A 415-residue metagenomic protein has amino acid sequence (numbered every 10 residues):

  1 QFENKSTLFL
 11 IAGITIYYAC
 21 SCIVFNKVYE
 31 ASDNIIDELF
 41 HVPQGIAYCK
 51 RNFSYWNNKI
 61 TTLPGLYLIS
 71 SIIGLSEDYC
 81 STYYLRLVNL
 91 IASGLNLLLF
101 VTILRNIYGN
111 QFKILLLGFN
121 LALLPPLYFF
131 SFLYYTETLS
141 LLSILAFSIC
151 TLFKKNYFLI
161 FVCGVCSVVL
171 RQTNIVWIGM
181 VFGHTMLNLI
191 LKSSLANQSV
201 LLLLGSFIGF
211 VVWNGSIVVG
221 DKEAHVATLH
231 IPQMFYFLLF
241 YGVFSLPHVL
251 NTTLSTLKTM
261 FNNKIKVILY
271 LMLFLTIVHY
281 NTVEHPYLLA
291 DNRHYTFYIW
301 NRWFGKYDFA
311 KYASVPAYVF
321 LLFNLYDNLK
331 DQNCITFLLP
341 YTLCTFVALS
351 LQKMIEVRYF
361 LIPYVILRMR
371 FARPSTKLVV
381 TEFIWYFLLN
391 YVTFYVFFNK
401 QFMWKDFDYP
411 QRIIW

Functional and structural regions predicted by a protein language model:
Q1-F25, K266-I268, N333: Start-transfer (signal-anchor) and selected internal transmembrane alpha helices of multi-pass inner/ER membrane
L10, I14, K264-T276, L338-T345 (+1 more regions): Signature aromatic-anchored transmembrane alpha helix within multi-pass, membrane-resident enzymes that catalyze glycan
V28-Q44, W56-S70, Y79-Y83, Y359: Extracytoplasmic catalytic/substrate-binding loops of multi-pass membrane glycan-assembly enzymes
L87-Y108: Transmembrane-helix motifs of polytopic, lipid-linked glycan transferases
L117-F119, P126, L145-T151, Y157-Q172 (+3 more regions): Membrane-interface alpha helices of multi-pass inner-membrane proteins
P126-L139, T173, E356-V357: Short acidic/glycine- and proline-prone juxtamembrane loop motifs at membrane-interface regions of multi-pass membrane
S167-I299, G305, N390-M403: Membrane-lumen/periplasm interface segments of specific transmembrane helices in polyprenyl phosphate-linked
Q233-S245, L257, Y298-Y326, V347-A348 (+1 more regions): Hydrophobic/aromatic-rich transmembrane helices and adjacent perimembrane loops
